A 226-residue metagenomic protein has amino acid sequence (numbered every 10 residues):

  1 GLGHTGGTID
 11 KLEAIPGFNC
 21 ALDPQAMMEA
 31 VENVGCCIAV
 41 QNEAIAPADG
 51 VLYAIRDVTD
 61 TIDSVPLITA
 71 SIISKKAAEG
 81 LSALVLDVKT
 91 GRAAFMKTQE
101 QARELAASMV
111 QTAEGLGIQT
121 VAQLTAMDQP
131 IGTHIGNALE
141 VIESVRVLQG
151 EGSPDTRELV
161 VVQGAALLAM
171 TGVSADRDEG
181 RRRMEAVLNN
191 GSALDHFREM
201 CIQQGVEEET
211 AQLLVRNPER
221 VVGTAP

Functional and structural regions predicted by a protein language model:
G1-L2: Active-site cofactor/substrate anionic-group-binding motifs, chiefly glycine- and Lys/Arg-rich phosphate-binding loops
G6, L22, V187: Short, structured segments at the rim of ligand-binding sites
G6-D10, Q41-E43, D49-Y53, F95-E100 (+1 more regions): Short acidic, glycine/serine/threonine-rich loops at helix termini
K11-A21, I55-I62, F95-Q99: Glycine-rich tight-turn/loop motif centered on a GG-T
K11-C37, A107-A113, G117: A glycine-rich helix N-cap at a beta->alpha junction
D23-N33, A46, L213-E219: Short linear loop/turn motifs
E32-E79: Phosphate/diphosphate-binding glycine-rich loops and adjacent basic-rich segments that engage nucleotide
T61-S64, I68, A78, S82-P226: Well-ordered secondary-structure scaffolds
